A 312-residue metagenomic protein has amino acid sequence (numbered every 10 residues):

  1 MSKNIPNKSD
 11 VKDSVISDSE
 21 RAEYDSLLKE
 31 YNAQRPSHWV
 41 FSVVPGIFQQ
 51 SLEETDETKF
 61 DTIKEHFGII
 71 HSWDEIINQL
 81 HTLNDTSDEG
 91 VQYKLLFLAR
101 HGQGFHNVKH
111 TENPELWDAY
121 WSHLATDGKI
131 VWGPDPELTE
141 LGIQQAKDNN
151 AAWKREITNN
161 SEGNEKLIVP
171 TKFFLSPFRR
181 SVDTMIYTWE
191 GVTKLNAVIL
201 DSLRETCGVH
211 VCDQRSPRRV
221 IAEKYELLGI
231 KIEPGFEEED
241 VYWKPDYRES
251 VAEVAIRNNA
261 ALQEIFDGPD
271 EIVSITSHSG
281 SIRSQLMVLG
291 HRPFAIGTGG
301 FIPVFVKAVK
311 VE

Functional and structural regions predicted by a protein language model:
S2-L200, A222, V251-N258: Active-site-proximal alpha-helix that buttresses catalytic centers in soluble enzyme cores
K94-R100, F174, G268-S281, Q285: Beta-strand elements within well-structured catalytic alpha/beta cores of enzymes that handle phosphate/sulfate esters
G102-F105, R179-S181, R204-E205, S279-I282 (+1 more regions): Short, solvent-exposed loop/turn segments at secondary-structure junctions
Y120, G290-E312: Domain-level recognition of soluble alpha/beta enzyme cores, biased toward histidine phosphatases/phosphomutases
G128-E137, I232-E249: Short glycine/proline- and acidic residue-enriched helix-loop micro-motifs that form flexible lids or anion-recognition
Y187, S284, V288: Active-site signature of alpha/beta-hydrolase-fold catalytic machinery across serine- and Asp/Cys-nucleophile hydrolases
R204-Q214: Short alpha-helix plus adjacent loop in nuclease-associated cores
Q214-E238: Acidic, glycine-rich loop-and-strand cores that form catalytic or ligand-binding grooves in diverse globular domains
